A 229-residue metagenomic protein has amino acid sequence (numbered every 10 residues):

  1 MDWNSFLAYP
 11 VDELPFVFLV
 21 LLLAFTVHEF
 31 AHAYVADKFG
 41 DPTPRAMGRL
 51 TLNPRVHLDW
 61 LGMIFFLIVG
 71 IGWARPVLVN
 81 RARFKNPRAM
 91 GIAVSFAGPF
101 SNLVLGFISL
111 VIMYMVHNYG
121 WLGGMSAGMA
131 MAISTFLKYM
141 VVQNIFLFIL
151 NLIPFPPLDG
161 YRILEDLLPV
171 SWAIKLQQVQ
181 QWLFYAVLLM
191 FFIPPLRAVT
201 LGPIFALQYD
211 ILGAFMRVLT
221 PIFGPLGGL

Functional and structural regions predicted by a protein language model:
M1-L229: Hydrophobic transmembrane alpha-helices and their immediate loop junctions in multi-pass integral membrane proteins
